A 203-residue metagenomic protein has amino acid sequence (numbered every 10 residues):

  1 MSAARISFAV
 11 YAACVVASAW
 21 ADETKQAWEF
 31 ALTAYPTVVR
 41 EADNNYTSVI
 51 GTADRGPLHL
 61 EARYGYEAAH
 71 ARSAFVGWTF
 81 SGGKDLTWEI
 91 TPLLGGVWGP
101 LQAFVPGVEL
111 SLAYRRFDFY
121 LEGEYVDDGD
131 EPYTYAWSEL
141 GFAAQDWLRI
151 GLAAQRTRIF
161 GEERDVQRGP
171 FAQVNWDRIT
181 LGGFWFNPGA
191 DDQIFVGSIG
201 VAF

Functional and structural regions predicted by a protein language model:
M1-W28, F203: Cleavable N-terminal export/targeting peptides
E23-N44, S48-L58, Y66-A71, T79-G83 (+2 more regions): Outer-membrane beta-barrel transmembrane domain signature
E61: N-terminal carbohydrate-binding/catalytic regions of secreted carbohydrate-active enzymes
L93-V97: Extended, low-complexity, charged alpha-helical tracts that assemble into coiled-coils or amphipathic helices used
